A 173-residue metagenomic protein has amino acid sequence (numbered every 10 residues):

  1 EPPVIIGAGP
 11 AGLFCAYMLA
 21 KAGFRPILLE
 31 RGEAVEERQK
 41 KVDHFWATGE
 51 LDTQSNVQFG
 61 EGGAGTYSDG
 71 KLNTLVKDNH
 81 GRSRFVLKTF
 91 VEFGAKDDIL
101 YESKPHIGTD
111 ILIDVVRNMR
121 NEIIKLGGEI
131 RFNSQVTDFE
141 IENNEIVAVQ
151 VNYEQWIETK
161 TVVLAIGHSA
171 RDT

Functional and structural regions predicted by a protein language model:
E1-T173: Residues forming the flavin
